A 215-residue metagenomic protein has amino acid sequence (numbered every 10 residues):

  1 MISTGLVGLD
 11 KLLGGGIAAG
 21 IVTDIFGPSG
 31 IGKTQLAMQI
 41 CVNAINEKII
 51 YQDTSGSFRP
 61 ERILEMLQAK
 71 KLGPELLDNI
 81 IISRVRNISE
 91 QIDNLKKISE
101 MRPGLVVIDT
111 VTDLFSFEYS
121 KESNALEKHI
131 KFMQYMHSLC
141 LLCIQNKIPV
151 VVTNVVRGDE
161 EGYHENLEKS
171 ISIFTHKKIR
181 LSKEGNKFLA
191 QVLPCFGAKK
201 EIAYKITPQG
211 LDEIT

Functional and structural regions predicted by a protein language model:
I2-L6, I31-T34, I88, H129-F132: A conditional alpha-helix N-cap/helix-loop micro-motif detector
T4-I17: Pre-Walker A adenine-sensing motif
D10, D53, D109: Acidic active-site catalytic centers that drive phospho-/nucleotidyl reactions and related ester hydrolyses
A18-K97: Conserved P-loop
Q39-I40, L64-L67, K96, S120-S123 (+2 more regions): Short, glycine/charged-enriched secondary-structure capping and boundary segments
S83, D109, L181: Conserved residues at the C-terminal ends of beta-strands
I88, N94-I173: P-loop NTPase motor core
L141-T215: Phosphate-binding/switch region of NTP-binding enzymes
